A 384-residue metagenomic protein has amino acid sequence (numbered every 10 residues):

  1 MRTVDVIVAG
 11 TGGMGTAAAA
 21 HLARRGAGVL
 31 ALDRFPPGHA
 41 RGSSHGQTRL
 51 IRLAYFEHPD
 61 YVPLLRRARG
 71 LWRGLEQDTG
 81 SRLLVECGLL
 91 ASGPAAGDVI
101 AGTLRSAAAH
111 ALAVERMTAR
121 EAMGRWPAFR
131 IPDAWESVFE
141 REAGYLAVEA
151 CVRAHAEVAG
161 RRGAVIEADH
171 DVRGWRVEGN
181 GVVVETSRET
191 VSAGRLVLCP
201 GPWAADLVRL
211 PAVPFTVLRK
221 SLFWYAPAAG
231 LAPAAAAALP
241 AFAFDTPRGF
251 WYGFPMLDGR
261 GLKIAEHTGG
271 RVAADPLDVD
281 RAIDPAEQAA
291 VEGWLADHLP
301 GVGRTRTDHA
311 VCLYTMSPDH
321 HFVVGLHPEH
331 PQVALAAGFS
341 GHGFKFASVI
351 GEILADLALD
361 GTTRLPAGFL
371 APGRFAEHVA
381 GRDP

Functional and structural regions predicted by a protein language model:
M1-G12, L30: Beta1/beta-strand and adjacent pyrophosphate-binding region of the FAD-binding site in flavoprotein oxidoreductases
G15-T16: N-terminal Rossmann-fold NAD(P) dinucleotide-binding loop
A20-R24, G80-L84, T190, R195 (+1 more regions): Active-site substrate-recognition segment that forms the wall of the catalytic cavity or substrate channel
A23-S44: Glycine-rich FAD pyrophosphate-binding loop
T48-R125, A134-W135, F250: Dinucleotide-binding Rossmann-like beta1-alpha1 core, especially the glycine-rich loop that anchors the ADP
P63, A91-V99, V138-E157, V279-E287: Short beta-strand to alpha-helix junction loop
F139-R195, C199: Helical element adjacent to the flavin cofactor pocket in flavoenzyme catalytic cores
V291-P384: C-terminal catalytic lobe of FAD-dependent flavoproteins
